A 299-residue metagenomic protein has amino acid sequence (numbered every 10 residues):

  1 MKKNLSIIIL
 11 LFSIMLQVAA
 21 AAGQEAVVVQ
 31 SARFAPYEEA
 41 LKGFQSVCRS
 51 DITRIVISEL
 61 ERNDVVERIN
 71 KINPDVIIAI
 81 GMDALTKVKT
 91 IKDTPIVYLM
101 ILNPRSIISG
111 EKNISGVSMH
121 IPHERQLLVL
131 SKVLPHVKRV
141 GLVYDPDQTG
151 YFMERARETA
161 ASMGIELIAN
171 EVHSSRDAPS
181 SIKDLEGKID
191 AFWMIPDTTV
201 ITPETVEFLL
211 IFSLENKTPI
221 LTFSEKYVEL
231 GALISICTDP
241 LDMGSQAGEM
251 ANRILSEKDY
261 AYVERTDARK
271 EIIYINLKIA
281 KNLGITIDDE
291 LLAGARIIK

Functional and structural regions predicted by a protein language model:
M1-I7: Positively charged n-region of N-terminal signal peptides that target proteins for export
I7-Q17: Bacterial N-terminal signal peptides
A21-K299: Short hydrophobic alpha-helices and adjacent helix-cap/hinge residues
